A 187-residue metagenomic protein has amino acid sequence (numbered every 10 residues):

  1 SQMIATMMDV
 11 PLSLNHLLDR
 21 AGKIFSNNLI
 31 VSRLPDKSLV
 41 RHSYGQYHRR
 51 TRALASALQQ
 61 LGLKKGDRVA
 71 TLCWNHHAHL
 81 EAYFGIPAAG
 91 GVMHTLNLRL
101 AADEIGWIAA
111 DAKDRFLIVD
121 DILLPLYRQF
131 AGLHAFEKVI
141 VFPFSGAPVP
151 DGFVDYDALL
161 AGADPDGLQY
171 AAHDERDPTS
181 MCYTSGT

Functional and structural regions predicted by a protein language model:
S1-I4: Short, Lys/Arg-enriched N-terminal segments with co-localized hydrophobic residues within the first ~10-30 amino acids
D9-V31, R49: A short N-terminal helical cap/helix-turn-helix that marks the beginning of AMP-binding/adenylate-forming
L17, L61, A88-A161, A171-H173: Structural core segment of the AMP-binding/adenylate-forming
S26-N28, A161-Y183: Conserved pre-ATP/AMP-binding loop-to-beta segment of ANL
I30-H76, L80-F84, A101-G106, D157-A158: Conserved AMP-binding/adenylate-forming core of the ANL superfamily
R41-H42, V154, H173, T179: A broad, structural micro-motif
D67, G91, R176-D177: Surface-exposed loop/turn positions
V69, I86, L117, P178 (+1 more regions): Conserved S/T- and glycine-rich ATP-binding loop of Class I adenylate-forming
